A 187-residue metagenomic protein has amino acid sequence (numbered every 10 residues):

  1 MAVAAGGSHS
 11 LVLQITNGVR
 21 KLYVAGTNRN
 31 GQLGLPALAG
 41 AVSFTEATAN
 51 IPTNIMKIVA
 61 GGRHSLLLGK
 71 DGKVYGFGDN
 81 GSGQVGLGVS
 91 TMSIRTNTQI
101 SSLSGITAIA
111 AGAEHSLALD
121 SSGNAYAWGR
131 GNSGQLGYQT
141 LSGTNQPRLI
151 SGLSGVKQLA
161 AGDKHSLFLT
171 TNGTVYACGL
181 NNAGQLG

Functional and structural regions predicted by a protein language model:
M1-G187: Eukaryote-biased RCC1-like beta-propeller repeat architecture
